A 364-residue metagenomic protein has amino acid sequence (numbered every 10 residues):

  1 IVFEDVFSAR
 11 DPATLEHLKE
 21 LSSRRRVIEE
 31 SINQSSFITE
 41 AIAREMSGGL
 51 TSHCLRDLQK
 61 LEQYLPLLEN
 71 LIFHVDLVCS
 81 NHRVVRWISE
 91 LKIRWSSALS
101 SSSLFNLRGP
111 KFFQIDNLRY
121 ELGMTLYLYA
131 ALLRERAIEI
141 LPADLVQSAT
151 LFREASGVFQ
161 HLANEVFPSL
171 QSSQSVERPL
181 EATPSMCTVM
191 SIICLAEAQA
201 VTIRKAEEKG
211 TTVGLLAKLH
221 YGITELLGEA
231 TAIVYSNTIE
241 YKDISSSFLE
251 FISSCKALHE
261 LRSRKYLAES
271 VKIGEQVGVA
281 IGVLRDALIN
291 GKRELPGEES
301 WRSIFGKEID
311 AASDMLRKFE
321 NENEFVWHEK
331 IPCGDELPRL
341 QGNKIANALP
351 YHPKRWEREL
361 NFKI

Functional and structural regions predicted by a protein language model:
I1-S80, R86-W87, S100, E250-S253 (+1 more regions): Long C-terminal extensions of eukaryotic subunits of large macromolecular complexes
Q34-L141, S148-T150, E154, V158 (+1 more regions): Extended cytosolic scaffolds built from alpha-helical repeats
F105-S270, G274, V279-D286, N290-G291: Long all-alpha helical scaffold domains
